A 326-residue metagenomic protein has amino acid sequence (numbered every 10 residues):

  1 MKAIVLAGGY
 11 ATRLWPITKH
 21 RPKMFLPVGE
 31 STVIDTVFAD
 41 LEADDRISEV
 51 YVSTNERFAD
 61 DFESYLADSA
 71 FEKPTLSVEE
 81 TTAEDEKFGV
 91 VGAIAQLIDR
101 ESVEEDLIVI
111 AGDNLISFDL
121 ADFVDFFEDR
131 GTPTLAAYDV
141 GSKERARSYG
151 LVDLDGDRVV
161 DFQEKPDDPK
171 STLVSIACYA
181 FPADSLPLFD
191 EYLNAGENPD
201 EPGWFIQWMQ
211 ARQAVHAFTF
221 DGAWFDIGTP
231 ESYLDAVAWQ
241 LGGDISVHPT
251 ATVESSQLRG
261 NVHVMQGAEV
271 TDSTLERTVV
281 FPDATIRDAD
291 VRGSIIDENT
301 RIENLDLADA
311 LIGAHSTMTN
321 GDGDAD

Functional and structural regions predicted by a protein language model:
K2-V5, R13, L26-P27, S31-I110 (+3 more regions): Conserved N-terminal catalytic core of the sugar/cofactor nucleotidyltransferase
E49-N55, A136-A137, V279, I295: Short internal beta-strands
F58-E63, K143-R145, I302: Short, charged/polar "capping" segments at the starts of alpha-helices and the immediately preceding loops
I108, V124-E128, G141, D153-Q240: Catalytic-core segments of class I nucleotidyltransferases/pyrophosphorylases that form NMP-activated intermediates
A111-L115: The conserved acidic donor/metal-binding loop of glycosyltransferases
D119-A146: Conserved donor-nucleotide/metal-binding helix-loop-beta segment in metal-dependent transferases, i.e., the alpha-helix
H216, P230-N261: Oxyanion-binding "anion nests"
S246-A325: Structural signal for interior beta-strand "rungs" in well-ordered beta-sheet cores of soluble enzyme domains
